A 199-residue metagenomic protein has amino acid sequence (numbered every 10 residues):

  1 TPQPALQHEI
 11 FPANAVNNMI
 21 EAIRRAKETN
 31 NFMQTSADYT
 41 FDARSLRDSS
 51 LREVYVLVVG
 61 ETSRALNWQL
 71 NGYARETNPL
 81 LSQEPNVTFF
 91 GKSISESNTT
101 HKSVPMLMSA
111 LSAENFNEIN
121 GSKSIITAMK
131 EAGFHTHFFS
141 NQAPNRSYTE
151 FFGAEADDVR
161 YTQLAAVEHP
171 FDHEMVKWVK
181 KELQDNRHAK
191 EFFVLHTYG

Functional and structural regions predicted by a protein language model:
P2-L57, T62-G199: Active-site-proximal alpha/beta segments of enzymes that process anionic O-linked groups
